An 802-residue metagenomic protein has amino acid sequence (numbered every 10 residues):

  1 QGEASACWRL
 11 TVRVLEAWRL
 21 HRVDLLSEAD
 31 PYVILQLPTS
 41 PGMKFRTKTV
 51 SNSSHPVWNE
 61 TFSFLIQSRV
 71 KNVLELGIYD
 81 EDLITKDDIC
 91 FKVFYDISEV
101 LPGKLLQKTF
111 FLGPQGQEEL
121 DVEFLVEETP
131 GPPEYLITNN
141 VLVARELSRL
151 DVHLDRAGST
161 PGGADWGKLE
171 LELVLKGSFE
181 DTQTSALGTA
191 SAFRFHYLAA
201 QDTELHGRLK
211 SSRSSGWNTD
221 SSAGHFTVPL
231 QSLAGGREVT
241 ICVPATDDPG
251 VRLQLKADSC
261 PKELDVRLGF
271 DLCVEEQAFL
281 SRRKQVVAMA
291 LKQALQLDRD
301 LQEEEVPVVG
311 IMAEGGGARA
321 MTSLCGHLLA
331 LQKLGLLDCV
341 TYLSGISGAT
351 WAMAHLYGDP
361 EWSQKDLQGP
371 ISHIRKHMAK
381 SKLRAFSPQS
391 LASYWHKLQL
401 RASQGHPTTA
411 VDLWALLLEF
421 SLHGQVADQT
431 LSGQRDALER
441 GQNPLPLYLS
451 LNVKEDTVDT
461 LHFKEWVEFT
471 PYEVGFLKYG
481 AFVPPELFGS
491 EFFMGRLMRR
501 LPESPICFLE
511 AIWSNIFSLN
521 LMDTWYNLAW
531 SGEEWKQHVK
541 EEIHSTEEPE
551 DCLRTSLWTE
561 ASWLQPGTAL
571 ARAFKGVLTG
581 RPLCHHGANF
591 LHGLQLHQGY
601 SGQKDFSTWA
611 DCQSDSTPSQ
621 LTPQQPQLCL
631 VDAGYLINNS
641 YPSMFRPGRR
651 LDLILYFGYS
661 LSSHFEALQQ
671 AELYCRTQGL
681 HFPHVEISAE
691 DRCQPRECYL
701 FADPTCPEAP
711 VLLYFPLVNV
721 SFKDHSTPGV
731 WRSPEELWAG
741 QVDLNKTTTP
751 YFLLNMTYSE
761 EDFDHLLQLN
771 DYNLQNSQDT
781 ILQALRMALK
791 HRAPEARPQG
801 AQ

Functional and structural regions predicted by a protein language model:
W8-S53, D82, L150-L187, R213-S215: Calcium-regulated, polybasic anionic-phospholipid
R19-E28, N52-S53, V57, R69-V143 (+2 more regions): C2-type phospholipid-binding modules
P56-Q67, A186-A199, N589-L591: Exposed aromatic-hydrophobic patches
A245-L301: Low-complexity, highly charged intrinsically disordered N-terminal segments that act as targeting/localization
A290-V340, I374, M378: Helix-rich "cap/lid" substructures immediately adjacent to catalytic or cofactor-binding pockets
P307-A318, T322, G326, S619-Q669: C-terminal, well-structured subdomains that either form a transmembrane helix-short loop-helix hairpin in multi-pass
L328-S390, Y641-R646, R650-E690: Catalytic or ion-translocation cores adjacent to nucleophile or general acid/base/metal-coordination motifs in diverse
L336, D359-P360, L367-L630, G634-R650 (+2 more regions): Patatin-like phospholipase A catalytic core
